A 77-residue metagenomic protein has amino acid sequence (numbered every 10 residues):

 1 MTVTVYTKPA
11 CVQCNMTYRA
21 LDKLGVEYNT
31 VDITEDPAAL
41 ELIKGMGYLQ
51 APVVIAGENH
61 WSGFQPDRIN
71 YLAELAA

Functional and structural regions predicted by a protein language model:
M1, A76-A77: Short intrinsically disordered terminal tails
M1-L24: Local sequence-structure signature of Cys/Sec-based thiol-disulfide redox active-site neighborhoods
V12, P37-A38, D67: Short alpha-helical
V26-A39, Q50: Thiol-based oxidoreductase modules, predominantly thioredoxin-like and allied folds used for disulfide exchange
K44-Y48: Major-groove DNA-recognition helix of helix-turn-helix-type DNA-binding domains
A51-S62: A short, hydrophobic beta-strand/beta-hairpin element that forms part of a small beta-sheet core
P66-E74: Two-component system phosphotransfer/interaction surface
